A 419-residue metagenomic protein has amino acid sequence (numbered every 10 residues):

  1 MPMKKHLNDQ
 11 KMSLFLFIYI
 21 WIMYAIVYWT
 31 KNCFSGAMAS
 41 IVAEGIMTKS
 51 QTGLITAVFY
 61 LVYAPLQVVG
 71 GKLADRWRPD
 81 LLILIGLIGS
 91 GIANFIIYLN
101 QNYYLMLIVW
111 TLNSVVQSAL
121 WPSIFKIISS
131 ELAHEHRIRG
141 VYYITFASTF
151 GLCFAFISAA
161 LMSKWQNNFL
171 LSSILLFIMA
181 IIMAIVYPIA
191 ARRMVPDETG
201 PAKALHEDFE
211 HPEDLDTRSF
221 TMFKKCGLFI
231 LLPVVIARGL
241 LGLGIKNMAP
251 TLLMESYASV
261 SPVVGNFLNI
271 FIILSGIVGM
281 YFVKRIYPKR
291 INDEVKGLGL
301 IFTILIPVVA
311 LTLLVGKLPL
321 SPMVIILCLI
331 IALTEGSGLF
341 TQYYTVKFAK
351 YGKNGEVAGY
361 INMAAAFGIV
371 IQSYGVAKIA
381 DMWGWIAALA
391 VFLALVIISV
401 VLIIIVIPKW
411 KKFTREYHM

Functional and structural regions predicted by a protein language model:
P2-Q10, M194-L231: Juxtamembrane intracellular "pre-TM" segments in multi-pass secondary transporters
F34-M38, C226-Y281: Extracytoplasmic gate region of multi-pass secondary transporters
P65-Q101: Conserved MFS/SLC helix-loop-helix module at the cytosolic interface between two early adjacent transmembrane helices
L66-R78, G279-D293, A380: Helix-to-loop junctions at the C-terminal end of transmembrane segments in multipass secondary transporters
V109-A147: Cytoplasmic helix-loop-helix junction between adjacent transmembrane helices in 12-TM secondary transporters
Y143-R192: Helix-loop-helix hairpin linking two adjacent transmembrane segments in secondary transporters
D293-F340: C-terminal transmembrane helical hairpin of 12-TM major facilitator-type secondary transporters
F348-W383: A late C-terminal transmembrane helix in Major Facilitator Superfamily
